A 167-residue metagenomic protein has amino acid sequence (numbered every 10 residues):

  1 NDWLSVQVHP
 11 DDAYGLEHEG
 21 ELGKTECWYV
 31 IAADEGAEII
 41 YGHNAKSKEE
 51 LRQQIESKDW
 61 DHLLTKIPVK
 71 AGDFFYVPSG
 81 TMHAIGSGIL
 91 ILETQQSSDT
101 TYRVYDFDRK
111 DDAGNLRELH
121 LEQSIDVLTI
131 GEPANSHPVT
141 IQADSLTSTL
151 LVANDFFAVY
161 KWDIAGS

Functional and structural regions predicted by a protein language model:
N1-A71, G86-S167: Active-site region of the double-stranded beta-helix
